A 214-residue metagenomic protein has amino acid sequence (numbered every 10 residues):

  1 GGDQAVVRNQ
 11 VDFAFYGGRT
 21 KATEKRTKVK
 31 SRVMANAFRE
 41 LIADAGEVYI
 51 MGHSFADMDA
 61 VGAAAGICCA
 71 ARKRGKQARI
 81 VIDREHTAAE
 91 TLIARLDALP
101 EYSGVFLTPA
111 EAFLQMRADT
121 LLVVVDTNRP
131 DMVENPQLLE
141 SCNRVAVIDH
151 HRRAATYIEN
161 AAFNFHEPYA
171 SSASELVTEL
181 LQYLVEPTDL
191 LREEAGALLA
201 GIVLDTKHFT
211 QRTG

Functional and structural regions predicted by a protein language model:
G2-Y16, V29: Catalytic/regulatory signature loops of cyclic-dinucleotide turnover enzymes and related class III nucleotidyl cyclases
G18-G214: Replace "Mg2+/Mn2+-dependent" with "divalent metal-dependent
